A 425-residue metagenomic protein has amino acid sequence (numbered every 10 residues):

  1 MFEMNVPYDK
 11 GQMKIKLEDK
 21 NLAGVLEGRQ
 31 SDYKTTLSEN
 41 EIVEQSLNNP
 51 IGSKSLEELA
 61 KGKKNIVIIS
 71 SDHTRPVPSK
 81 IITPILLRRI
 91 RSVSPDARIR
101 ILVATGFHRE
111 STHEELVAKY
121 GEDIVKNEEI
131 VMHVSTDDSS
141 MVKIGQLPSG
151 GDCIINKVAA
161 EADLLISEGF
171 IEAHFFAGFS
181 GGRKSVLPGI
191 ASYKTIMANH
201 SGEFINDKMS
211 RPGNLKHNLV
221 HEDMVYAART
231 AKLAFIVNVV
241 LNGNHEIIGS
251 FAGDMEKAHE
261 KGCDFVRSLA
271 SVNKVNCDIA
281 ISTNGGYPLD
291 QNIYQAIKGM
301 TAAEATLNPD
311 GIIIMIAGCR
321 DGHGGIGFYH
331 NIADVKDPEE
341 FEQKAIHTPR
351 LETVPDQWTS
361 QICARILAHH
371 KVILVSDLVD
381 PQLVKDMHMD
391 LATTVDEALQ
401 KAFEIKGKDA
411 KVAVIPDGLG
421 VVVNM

Functional and structural regions predicted by a protein language model:
M1-S46: N-terminal amphipathic/basic leader segments beginning at the initiator methionine
I51-V67, R91-A97, S271-D278, L307-N308 (+1 more regions): Glycine-rich phosphate/diphosphate-binding loops that line cofactor/substrate pockets in enzymes
N65-P76, R100-G106, I281-T283: Short glycine-rich or small-residue beta-strand-to-loop segments that form or flank ligand, phosphate, metal/Fe-S
R75-D96, I297-T306: Histidine-anchored nucleotide/phosphate-binding helix
S111-F179: An acidic, phosphate/nucleotide-engaging active-site surface
E161-N244: Internal metal/ion-chelating core segments
S210-Y287: Membrane-embedded hairpin module used as a gating/binding unit in multi-pass transport and secretion proteins
A296-I297, T301-M425: C-terminal non-catalytic interaction/assembly regions of soluble proteins
